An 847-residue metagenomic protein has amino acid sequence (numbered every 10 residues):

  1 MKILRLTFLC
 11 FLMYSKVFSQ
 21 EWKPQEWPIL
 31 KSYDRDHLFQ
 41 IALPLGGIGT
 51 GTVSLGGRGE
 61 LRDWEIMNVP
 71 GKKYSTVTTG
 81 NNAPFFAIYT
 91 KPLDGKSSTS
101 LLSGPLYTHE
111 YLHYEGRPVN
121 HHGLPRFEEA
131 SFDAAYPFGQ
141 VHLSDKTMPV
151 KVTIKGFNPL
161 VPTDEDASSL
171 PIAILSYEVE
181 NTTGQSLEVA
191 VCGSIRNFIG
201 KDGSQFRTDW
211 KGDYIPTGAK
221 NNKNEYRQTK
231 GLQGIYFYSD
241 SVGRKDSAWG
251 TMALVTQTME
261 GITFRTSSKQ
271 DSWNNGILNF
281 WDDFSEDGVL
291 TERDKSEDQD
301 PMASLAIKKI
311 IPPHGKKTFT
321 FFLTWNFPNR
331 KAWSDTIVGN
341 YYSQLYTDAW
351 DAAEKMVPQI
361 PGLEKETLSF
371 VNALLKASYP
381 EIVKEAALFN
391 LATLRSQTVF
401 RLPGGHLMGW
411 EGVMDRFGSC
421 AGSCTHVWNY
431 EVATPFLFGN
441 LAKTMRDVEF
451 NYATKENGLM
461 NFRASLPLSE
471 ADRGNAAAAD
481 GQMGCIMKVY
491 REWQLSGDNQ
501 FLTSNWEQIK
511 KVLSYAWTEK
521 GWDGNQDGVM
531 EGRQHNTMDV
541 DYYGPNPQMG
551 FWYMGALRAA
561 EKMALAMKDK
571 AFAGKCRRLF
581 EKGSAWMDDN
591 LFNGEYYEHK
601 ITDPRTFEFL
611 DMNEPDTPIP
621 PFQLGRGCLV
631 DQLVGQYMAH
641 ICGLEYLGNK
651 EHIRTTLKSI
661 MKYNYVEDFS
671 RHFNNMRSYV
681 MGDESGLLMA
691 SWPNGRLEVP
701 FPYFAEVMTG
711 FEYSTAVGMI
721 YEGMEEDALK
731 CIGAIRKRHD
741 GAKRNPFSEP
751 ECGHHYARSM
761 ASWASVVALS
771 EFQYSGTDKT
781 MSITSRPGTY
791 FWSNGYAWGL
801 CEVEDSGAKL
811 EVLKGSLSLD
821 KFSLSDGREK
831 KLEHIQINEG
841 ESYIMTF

Functional and structural regions predicted by a protein language model:
M1-E21: Bacterial Sec-dependent N-terminal signal peptides
S19-W27, S32-R35, Q140, D145-P149 (+7 more regions): Acidic/polar, glycine-enriched structural segments that form the non-catalytic walls/loops of the carbohydrate-binding
S32-T76, S285-K308, G315, F319-T320 (+8 more regions): Substrate-binding groove/exosite segments of carbohydrate-active enzymes
E60-R62, N68-Y74, G80-F85, P92-K96 (+8 more regions): Non-catalytic C-terminal accessory modules of carbohydrate-active enzymes
S176, T182-V189, R207, Y238-S268 (+5 more regions): Beta-rich accessory regions
E180-T182, E492-T503, A559-R577, G643-E651: Inter-helical turn/loop segments and adjacent helix faces that build the functional surface of alpha-helical bundle
L375-Y379, K384-L402, L407, A571 (+2 more regions): Non-catalytic carbohydrate-binding regions of carbohydrate-active enzymes
G532-A566, K575-W586: Hydrophobic, small-residue-rich alpha-helical packing segments that form membrane-like cores
